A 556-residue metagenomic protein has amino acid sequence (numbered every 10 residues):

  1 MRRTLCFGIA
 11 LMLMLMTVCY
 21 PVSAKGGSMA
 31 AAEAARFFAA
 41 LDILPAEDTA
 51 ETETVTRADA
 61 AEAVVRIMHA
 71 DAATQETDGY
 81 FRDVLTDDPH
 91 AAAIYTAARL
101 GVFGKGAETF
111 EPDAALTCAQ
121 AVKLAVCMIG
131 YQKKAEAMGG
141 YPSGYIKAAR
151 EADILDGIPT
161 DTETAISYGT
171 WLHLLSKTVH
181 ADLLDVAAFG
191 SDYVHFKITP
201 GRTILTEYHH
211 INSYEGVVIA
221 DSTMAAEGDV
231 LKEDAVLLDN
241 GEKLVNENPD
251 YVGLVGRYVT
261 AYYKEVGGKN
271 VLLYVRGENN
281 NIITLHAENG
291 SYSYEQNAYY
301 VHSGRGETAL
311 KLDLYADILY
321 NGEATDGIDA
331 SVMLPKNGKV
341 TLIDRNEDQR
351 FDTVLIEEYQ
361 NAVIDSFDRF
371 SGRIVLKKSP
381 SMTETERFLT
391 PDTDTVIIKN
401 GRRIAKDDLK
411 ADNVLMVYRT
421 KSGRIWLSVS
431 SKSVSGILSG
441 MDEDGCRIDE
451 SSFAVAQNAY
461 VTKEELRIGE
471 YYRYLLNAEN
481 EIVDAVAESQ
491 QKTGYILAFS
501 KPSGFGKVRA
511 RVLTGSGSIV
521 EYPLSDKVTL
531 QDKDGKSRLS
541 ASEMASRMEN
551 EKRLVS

Functional and structural regions predicted by a protein language model:
R2-A92, R99-A165, V179-Y251, V255-Y262 (+1 more regions): Feature responds to low-complexity, polar/acidic, surface-exposed segments characteristic of secreted/exported proteins
A46-E51, V55, R66, A72-E108 (+7 more regions): Acidic (E/D-rich), amphipathic helical modules within compact regulatory domains
G169, H173, H180-D392, V396-S556: Short, flexible, surface-exposed loop segments at domain boundaries
